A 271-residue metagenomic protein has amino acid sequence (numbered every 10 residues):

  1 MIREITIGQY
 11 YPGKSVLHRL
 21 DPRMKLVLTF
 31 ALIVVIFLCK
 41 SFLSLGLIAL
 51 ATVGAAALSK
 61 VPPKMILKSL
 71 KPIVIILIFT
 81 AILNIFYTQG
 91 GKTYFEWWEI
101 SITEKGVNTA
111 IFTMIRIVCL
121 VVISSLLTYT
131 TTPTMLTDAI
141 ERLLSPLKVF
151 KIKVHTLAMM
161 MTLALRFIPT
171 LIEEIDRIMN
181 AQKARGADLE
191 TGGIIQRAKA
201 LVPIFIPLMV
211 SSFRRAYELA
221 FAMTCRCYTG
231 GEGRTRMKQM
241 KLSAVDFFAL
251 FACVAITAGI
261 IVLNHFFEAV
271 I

Functional and structural regions predicted by a protein language model:
M1-F42, I48-A57, R142-S145, V149-I152 (+3 more regions): Transmembrane alpha-helix interface motif
K14, F37, K60-M65, W97 (+4 more regions): Membrane-helix interfacial "entry" motifs
K25, P63-V74, D246-A249: Alpha-helical transmembrane segments and their helix-start/interface "positive-inside/aromatic belt" motifs in integral
S41, L45, K60-K64, T88-E96 (+2 more regions): Transmembrane helix-loop junctions in multipass membrane proteins, especially transporters and channels
A51-V61, I75-F79: Alpha-helical transmembrane segments and their membrane-interface exit regions
I73-A187: Juxtamembrane/interface alpha-helical elements of multi-pass membrane proteins
